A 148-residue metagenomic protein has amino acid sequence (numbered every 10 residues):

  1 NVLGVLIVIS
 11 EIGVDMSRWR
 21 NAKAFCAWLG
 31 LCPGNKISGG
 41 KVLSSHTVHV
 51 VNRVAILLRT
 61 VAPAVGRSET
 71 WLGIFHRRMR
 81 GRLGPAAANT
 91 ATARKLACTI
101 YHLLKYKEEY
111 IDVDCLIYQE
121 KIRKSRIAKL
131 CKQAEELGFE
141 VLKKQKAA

Functional and structural regions predicted by a protein language model:
V2-A88, D112: Phosphate-backbone recognition surface of nucleic-acid-processing proteins
G39-S44, H76-A148: Low-complexity, acidic/Ser/Thr- and charged residue-rich accessory regions of DNA metabolism proteins
